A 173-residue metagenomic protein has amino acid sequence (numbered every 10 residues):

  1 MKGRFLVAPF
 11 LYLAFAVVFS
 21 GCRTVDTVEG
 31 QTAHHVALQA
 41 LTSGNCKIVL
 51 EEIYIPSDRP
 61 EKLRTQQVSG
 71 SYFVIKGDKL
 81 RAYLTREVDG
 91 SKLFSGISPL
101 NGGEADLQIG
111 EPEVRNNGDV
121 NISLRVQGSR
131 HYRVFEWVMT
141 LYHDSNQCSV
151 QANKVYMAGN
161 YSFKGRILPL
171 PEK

Functional and structural regions predicted by a protein language model:
M1-L11: Bacterial N-terminal signal peptides that target proteins for export
V18-G21: C-terminal motif of bacterial Sec signal peptides marking the signal peptidase cleavage site
R23-D26: Bacterial signal peptide processing site
L38, G70-Y72, V138: Short, surface-exposed charged micro-motifs
A40-P56: A short, Trp-centered hydrophobic/proline-enriched beta-strand micro-motif
K62-V68, Y72, A82-N117: Phosphoinositide-binding peripheral membrane targeting modules
K79-R81, Q147: Structural motif
Q108-K173: Helix-rich interaction surfaces within compact, conserved domain-sized segments that mediate assembly or partner
